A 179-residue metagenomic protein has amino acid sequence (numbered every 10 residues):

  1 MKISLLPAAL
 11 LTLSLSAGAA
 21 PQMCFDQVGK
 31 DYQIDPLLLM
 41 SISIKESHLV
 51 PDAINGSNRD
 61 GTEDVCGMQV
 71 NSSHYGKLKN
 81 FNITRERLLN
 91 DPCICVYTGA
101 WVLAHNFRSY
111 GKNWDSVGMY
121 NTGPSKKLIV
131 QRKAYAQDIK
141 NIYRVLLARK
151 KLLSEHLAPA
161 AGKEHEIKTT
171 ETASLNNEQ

Functional and structural regions predicted by a protein language model:
K2-L10: Sec-dependent signal peptide recognition, specifically the positively charged N-region followed immediately by
L6, V50, S73, T170-L175: Short amphipathic alpha-helical "recognition" segments used for binding
L11-T12, Q22: Exposed boundary/loop context
S14-S16: N-terminal signal peptide c-region/cleavage motif recognized by signal peptidases
G18-G162: Catalytic glycan-binding domains that act on GlcNAc-containing polysaccharides
G162-Q179: Low-complexity, Gly/Ser/Thr/Pro-rich intrinsically disordered linker/tail segments
